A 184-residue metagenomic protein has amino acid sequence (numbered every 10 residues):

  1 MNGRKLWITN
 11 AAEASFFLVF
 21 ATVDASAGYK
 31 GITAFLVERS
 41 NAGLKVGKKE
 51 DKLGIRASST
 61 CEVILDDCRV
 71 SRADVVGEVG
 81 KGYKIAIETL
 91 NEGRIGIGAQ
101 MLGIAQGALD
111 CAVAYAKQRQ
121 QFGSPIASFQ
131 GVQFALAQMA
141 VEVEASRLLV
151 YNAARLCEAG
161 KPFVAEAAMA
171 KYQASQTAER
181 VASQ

Functional and structural regions predicted by a protein language model:
N2-V46: A short core secondary-structure module
T9, G54-I55, I87: Short secondary-structure boundary/capping segments
A11, Y29, A57-S58, P162 (+1 more regions): A generic fold-level signal
E38-R39, V70-S71, P125: Short, solvent-exposed coil/turn linker segments
A42-S71: Flexible, small-/acidic-enriched active-site or ligand-binding loops
E62-C68, G80-K81, I87-Q184: Alpha-helical interface subdomain recognition
D74-V79: Cytochrome P450 core scaffold surrounding the K-helix E-X-X-R motif and the conserved "meander" helix-loop region
